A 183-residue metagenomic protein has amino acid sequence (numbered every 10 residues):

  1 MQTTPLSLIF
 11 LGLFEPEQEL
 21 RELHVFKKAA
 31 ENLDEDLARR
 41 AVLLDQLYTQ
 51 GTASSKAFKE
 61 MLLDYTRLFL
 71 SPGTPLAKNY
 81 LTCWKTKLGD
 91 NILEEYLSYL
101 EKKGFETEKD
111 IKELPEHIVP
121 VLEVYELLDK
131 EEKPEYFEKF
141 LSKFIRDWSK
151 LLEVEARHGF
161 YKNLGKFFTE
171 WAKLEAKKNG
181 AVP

Functional and structural regions predicted by a protein language model:
M1-P183: Charged, alpha-helix-forming regions
